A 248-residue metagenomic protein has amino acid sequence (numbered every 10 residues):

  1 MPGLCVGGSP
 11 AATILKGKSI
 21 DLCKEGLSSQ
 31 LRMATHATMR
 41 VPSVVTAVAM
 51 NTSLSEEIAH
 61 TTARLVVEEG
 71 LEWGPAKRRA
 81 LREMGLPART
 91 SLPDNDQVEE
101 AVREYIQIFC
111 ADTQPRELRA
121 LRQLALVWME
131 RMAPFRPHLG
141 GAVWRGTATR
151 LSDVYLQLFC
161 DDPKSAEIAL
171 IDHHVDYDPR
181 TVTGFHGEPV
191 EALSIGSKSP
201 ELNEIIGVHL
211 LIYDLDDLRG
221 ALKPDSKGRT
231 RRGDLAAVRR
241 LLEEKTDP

Functional and structural regions predicted by a protein language model:
M1-P2, A11, I20: Ser/Thr/Pro/Gly-rich low-complexity, intrinsically disordered segments
S19, L31: Cationic, low-complexity basic patches in intrinsically disordered or flexible, solvent-exposed regions
V48-G70, K77-R150, C160-P248: Catalytic core of pol beta-like nucleotidyltransferases
